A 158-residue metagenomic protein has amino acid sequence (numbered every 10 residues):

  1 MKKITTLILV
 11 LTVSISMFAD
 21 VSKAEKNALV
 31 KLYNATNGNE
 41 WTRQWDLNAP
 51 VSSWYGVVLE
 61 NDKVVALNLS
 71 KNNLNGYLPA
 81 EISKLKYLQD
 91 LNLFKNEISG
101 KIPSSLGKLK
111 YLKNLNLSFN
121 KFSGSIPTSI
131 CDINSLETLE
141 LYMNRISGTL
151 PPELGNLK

Functional and structural regions predicted by a protein language model:
I4-V13: Sec-dependent N-terminal signal peptides
I15-D20: Sec/Tat signal peptide C-region and signal peptidase I cleavage site
V21-K23, V30, N34-Y77: LRR flanking "cap" motifs
N61, S83-L88, G107-L112, C131-L136 (+1 more regions): Leucine-rich repeat
L67-L69, L88-L93, L112-L117, L136-L141: Conserved hydrophobic beta-strand positions in leucine-rich repeat
N72, N96, N120, L141-N144: Consensus "Asn ladder" position of solenoid repeat domains
L78-A80, I102-S104, S123-T128, S147-P152: The feature encodes a structural signal of leucine-rich repeats
L141, G148, E153-K158: Short, intrinsically disordered, charge-balanced linker/junction segments flanking boundaries in proteins
